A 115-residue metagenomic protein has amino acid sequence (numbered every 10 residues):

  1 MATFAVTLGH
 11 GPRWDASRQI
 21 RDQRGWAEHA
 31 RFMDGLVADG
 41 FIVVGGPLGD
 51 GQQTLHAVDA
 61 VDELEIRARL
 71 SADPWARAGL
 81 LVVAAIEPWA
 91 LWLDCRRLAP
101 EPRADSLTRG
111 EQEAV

Functional and structural regions predicted by a protein language model:
M1-V115: Conserved, structured core segments of small domains
